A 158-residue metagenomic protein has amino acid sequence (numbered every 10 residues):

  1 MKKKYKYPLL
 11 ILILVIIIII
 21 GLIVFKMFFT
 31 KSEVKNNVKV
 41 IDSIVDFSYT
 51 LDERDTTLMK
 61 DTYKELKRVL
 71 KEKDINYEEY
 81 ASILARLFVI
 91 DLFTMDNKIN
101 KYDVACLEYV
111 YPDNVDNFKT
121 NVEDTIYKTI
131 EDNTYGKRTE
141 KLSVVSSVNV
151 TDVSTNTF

Functional and structural regions predicted by a protein language model:
M1-T62: Amphipathic, hydrophobic N-terminal targeting peptides for secretion and organelle import
K3-L9, L142-F158: Exposed beta-sheet edge and beta->alpha loop/turn motif
Y49-R138: Core segments of small alpha/beta cavity-forming domains
